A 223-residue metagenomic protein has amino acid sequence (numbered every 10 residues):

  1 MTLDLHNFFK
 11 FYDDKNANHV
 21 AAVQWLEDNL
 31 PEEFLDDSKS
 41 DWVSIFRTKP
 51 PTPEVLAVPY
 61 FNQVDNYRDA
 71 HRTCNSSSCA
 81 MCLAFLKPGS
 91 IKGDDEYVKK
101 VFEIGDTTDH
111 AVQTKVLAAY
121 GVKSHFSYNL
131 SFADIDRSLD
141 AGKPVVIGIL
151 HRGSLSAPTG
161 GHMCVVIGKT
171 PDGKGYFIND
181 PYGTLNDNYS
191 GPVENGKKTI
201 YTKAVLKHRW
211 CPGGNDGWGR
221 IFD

Functional and structural regions predicted by a protein language model:
T2-D4, F9-D106, P171-D172: Active-site-adjacent structural segments surrounding the nucleophilic cysteine of cysteine proteases and isopeptidases
F8, V20-W25, S44, P144-G148 (+2 more regions): Ordered hydrophobic segments in well-structured contexts
F11, W25, K100-V101, V116 (+4 more regions): Residues that form generic nucleotide/phosphate-binding pockets
L30, S78, C82, L86-K87 (+5 more regions): Sec/Tat-exported extracytoplasmic proteins
S76, D106-H110, T199, K203: A structural signal for well-ordered alpha-helical scaffolds and beta->alpha junctions
I91-D134: Catalytic cysteine-centered active-site loop
S127-G183, D187: Active-site-adjacent substructure of cysteine-protease-like catalytic cores
K169-D223: Noncatalytic regulatory segments and standalone regulatory/sensor domains
